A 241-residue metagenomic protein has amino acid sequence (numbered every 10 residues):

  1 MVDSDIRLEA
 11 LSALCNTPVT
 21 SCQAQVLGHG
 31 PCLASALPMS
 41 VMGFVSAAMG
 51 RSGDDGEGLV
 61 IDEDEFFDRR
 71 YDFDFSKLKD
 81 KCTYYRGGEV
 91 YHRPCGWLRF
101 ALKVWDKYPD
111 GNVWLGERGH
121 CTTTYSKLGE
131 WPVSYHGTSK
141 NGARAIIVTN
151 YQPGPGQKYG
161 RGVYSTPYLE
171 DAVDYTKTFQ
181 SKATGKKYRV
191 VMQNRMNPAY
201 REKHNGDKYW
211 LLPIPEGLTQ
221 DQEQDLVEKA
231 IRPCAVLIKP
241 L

Functional and structural regions predicted by a protein language model:
V2-R69, L78-E89, L98-R99, Q180-L241: Active-site and NAD+-binding cores of ADP-ribose-processing enzymes
P38-M39, G43-Q157: Internal glycine-rich, Lys/Arg-flanked active-site/core loops of soluble domains
V104, I146-N150, T176-F179, N205-Y209: Short coil/turn segments at secondary-structure boundaries
C121-Y125, T176-G185: Low-complexity, polar-biased intrinsically disordered regions enriched in Pro/Ser/Thr/Gly
S126-G129, P155-K158, T166, A183-Y188 (+1 more regions): Intrinsically disordered, low-complexity regulatory regions enriched in Ser/Pro/Gly/Thr and acidic residues
Y135-H136, G154-S181, N194: Extended catalytic/binding region for NAD+/ADP-ribose chemistry, centered on the ART fold
G142-A145, G156, D171-D174, Y200-H204: Eukaryotic short linear interaction motifs
